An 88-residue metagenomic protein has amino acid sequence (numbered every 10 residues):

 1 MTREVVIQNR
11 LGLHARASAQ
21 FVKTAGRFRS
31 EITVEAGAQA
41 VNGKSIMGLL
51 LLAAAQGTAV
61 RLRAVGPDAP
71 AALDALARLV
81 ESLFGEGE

Functional and structural regions predicted by a protein language model:
M1, A19, M47, V65-G66: Non-transmembrane, interaction-prone segments in cytosolic or luminal domains
M1-E4, A59-R61: Intrinsic-disorder/low-complexity, polar/charged segments enriched in Ser/Thr/Lys/Arg/Asp/Glu/Gln
T2-N9, D68-P70: Short, charged low-complexity linear motifs
V6-M47, L51-Q56, L79: Compact, glycine-rich, soluble single-domain proteins
A55-E88: C-terminal structural segments of small proteins and small subunits
